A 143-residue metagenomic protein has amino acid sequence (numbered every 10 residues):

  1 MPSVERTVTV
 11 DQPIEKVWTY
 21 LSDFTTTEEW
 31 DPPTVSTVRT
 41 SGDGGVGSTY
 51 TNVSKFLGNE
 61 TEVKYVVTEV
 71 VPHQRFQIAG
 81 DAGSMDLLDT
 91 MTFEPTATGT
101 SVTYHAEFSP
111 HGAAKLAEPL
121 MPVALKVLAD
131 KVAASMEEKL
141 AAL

Functional and structural regions predicted by a protein language model:
M1-R39, G45: Hydrophobic ligand-binding cavity/cleft-lining segments
P2, V46-S48, N59, M85: Residue-level preference for beta-strand/loop junctions
S3-V4, V35-V38, T51, R75 (+1 more regions): Short structured motifs
E29, V53-S101, E107-G112, E138-A142: Hydrophobic-ligand binding "helix-grip"
R39-T40, D81: Short, solvent-exposed loop/turn elements at beta->coil junctions and helix N-caps that rim active or binding pockets
E107-L143: A conserved amphipathic terminal alpha-helix motif
